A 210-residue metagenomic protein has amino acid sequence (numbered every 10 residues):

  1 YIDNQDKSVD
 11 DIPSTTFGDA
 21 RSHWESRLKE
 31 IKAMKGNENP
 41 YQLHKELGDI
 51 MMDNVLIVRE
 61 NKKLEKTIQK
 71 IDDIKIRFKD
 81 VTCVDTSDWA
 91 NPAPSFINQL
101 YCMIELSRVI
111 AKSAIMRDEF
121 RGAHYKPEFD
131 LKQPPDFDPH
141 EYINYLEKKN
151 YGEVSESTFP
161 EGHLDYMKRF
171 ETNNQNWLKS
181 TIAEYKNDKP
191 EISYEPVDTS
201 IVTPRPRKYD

Functional and structural regions predicted by a protein language model:
Y1-D210: Glycine- and aromatic-enriched mobile tails/lids
